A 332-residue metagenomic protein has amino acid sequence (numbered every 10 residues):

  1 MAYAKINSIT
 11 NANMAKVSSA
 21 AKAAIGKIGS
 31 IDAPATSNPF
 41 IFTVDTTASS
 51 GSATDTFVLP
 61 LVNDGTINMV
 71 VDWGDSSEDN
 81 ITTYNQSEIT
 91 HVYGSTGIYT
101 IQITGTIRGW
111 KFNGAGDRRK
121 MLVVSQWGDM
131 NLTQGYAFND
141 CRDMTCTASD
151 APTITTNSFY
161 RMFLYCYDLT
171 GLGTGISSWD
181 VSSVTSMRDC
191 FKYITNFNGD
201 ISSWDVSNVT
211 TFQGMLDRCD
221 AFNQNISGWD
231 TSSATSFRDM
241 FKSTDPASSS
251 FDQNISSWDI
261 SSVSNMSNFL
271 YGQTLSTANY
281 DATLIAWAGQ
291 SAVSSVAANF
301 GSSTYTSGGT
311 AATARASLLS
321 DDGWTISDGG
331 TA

Functional and structural regions predicted by a protein language model:
M1-T43, D328-G330: Enriched but not universal
I31-A332: Negatively charged
